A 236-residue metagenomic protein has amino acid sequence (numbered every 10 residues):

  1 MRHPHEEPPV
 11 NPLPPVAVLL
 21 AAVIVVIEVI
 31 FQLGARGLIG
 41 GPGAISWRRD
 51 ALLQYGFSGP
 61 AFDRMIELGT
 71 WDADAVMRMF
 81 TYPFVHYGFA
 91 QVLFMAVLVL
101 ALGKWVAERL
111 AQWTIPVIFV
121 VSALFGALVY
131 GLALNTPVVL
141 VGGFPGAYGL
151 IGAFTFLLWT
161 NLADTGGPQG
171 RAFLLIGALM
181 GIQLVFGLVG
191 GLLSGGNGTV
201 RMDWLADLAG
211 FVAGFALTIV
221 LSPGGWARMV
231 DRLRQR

Functional and structural regions predicted by a protein language model:
M1-R236: A detector for small-residue-rich transmembrane helices and their helix-helix packing motifs
